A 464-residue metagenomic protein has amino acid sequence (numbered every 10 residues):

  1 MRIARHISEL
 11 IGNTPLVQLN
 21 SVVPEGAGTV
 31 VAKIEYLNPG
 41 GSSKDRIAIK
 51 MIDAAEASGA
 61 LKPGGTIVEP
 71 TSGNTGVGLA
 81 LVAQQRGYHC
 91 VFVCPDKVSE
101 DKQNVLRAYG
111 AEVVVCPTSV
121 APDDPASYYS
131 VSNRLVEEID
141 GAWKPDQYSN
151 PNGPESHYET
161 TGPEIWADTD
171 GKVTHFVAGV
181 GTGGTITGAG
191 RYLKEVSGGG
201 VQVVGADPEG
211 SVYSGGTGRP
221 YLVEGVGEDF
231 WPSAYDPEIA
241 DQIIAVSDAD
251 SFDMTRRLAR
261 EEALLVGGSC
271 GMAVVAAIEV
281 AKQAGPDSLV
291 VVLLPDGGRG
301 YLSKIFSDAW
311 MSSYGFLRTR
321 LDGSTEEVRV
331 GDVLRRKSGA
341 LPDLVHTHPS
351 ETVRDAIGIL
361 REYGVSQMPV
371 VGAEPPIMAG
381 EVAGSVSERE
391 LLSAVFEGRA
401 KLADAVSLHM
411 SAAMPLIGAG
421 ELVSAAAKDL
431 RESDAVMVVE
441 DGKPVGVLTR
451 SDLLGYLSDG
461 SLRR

Functional and structural regions predicted by a protein language model:
M1-R329: PLP-dependent amino-acid enzyme catalytic core
A83, L106, I165, A263 (+8 more regions): Terminal peptide-recognition signature
E238-I239, T325-L344, L402-M414: Bateman (tandem CBS) regulatory domains
A245, H346, S385, L416 (+1 more regions): Short aromatic/basic micro-patch
G339, E374-E381: Short, solvent-exposed loop/turn segments that connect beta-strands within catalytic domains and beta-strand-rich
V345-V365, V370-E374, V395, P415-D434 (+3 more regions): The conserved cystathionine-beta-synthase
E381-S385, V423, P444-V447: Glycine-rich acetyl-CoA-binding "A-motif" of GNAT/NAT acetyltransferases
